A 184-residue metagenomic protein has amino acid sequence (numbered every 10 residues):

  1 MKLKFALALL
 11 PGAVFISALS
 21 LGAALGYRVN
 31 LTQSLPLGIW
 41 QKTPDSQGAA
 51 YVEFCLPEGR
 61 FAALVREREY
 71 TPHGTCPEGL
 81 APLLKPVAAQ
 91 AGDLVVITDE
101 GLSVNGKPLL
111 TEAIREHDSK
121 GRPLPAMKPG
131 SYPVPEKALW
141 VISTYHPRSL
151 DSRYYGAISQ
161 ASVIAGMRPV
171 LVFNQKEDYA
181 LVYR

Functional and structural regions predicted by a protein language model:
M1-R184: Extended hydrophobic leader/signal-anchor segments used for secretion and membrane insertion
